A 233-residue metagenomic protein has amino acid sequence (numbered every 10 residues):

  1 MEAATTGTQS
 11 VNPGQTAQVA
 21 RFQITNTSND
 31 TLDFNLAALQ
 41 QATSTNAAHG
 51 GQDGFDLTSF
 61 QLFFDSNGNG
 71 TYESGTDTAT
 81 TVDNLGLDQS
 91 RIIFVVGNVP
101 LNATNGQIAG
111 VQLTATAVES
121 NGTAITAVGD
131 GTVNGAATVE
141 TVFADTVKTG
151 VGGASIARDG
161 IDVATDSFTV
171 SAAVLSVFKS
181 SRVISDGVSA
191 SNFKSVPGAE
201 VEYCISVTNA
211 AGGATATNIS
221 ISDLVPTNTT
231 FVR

Functional and structural regions predicted by a protein language model:
M1-R233: Exported/extracytosolic protein signature
